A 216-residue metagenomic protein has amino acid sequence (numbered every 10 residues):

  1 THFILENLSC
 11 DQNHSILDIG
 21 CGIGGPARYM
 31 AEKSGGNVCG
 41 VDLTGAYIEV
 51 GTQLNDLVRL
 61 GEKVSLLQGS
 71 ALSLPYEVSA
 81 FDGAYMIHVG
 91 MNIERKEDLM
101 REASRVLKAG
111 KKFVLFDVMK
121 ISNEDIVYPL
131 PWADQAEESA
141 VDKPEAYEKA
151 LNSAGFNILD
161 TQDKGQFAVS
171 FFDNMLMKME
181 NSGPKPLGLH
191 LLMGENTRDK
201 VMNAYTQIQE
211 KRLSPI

Functional and structural regions predicted by a protein language model:
T1-Q12: Conserved alpha-helix/loop element of class I SAM-dependent methyltransferases that forms part of the SAM/SAH-binding
L17-I19, I23-S73: Class I SAM-dependent methyltransferase SAM/SAH-binding core
L72-G83: A short acidic, Gly/Pro-enriched loop at the edge of an enzyme's catalytic core that lines a small-molecule cofactor
G83-R95: A short SAM/SAH-binding and catalytic strip from SAM-dependent methyltransferases
E97-K112: A short glycine-rich, Lys/Arg-flanked "PGG" loop and its adjoining helix->strand segment in the class I
V118-E138: Short, glycine-/aromatic-enriched active-site segment of Class I SAM-dependent methyltransferases
S139-G155, L159: Short alpha-helix
D160-I216: Conserved Class I S-adenosyl-L-methionine
